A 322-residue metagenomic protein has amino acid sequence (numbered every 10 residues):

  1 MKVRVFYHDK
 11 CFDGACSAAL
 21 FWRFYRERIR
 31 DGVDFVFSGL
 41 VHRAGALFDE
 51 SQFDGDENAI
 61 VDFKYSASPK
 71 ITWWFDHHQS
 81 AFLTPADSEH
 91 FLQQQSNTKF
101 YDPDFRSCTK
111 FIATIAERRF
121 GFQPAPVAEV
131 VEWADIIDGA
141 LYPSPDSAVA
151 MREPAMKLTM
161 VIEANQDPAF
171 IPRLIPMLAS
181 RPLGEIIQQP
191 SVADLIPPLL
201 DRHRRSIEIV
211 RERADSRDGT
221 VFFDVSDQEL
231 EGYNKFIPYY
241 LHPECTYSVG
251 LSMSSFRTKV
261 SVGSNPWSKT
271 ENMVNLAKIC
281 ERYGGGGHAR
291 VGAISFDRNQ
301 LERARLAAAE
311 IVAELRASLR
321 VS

Functional and structural regions predicted by a protein language model:
M1-M151, D215-R217, V225-S226, G232-I237 (+2 more regions): Replace "Mg2+/Mn2+-dependent" with "divalent metal-dependent
L141-Y233: Glycine-rich, Lys/Arg-enriched anion-binding loops that position phosphate/diphosphate groups for phosphoryl
